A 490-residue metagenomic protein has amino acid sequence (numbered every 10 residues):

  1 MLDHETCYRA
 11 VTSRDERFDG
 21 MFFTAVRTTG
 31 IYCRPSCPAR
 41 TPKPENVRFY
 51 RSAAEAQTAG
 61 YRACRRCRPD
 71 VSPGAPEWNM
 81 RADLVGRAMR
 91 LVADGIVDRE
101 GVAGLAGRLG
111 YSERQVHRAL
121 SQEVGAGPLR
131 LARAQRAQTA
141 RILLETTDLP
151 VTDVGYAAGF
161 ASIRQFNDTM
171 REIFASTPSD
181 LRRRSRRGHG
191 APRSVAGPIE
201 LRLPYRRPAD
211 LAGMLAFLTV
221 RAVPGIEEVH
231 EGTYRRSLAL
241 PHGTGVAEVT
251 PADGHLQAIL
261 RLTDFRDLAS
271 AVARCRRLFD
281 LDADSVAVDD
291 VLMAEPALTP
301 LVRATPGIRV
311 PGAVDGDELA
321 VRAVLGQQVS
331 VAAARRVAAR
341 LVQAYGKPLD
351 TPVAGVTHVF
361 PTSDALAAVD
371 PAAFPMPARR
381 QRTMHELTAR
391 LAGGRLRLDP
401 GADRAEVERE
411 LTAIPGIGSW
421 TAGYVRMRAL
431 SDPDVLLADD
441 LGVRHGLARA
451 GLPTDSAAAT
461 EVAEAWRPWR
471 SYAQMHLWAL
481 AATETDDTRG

Functional and structural regions predicted by a protein language model:
M1-G490: HhH-family (HhH-GPD) DNA N-glycosylase catalytic core used in base-excision repair
